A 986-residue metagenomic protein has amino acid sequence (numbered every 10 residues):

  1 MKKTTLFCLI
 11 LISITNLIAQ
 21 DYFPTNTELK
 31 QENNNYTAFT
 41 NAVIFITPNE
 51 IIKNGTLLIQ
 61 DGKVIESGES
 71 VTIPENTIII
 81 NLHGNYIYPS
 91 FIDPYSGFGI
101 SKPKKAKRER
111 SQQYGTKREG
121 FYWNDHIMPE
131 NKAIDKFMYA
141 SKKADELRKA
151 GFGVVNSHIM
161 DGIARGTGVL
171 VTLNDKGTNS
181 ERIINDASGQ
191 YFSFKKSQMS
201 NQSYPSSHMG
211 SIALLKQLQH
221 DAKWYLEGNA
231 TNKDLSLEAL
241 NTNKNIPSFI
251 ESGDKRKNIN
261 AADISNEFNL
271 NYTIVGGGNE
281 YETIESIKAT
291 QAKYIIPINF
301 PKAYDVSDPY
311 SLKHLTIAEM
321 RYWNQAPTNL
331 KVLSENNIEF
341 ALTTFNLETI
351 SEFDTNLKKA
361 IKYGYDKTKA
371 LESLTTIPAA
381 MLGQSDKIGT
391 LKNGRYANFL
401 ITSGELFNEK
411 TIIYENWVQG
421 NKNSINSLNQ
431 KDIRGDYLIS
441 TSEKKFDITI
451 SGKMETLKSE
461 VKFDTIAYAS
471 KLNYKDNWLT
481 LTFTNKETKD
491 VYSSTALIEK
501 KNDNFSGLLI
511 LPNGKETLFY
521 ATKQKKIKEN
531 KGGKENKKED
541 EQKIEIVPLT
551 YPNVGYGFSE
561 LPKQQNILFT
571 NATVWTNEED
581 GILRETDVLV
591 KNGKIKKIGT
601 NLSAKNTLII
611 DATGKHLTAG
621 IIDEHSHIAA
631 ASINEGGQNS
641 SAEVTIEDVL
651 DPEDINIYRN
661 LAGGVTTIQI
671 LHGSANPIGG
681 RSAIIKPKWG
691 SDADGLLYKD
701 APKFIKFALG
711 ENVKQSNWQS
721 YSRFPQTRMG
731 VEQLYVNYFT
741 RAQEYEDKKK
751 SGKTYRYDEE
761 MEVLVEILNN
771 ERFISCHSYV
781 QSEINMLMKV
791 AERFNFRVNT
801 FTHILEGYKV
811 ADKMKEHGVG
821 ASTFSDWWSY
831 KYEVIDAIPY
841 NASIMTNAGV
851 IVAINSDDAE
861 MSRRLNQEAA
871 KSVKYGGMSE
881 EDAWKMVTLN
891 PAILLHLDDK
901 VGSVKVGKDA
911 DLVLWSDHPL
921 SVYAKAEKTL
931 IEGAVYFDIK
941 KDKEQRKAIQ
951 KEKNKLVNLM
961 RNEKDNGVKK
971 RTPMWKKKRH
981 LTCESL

Functional and structural regions predicted by a protein language model:
M1-F23: Bacterial Sec-dependent N-terminal signal peptides
D21-Q31, N35, I44, P48-S90 (+2 more regions): Histidine-rich, glycine-flanked metal-binding segment
N33, N41, P103, S111-Y122 (+8 more regions): His/Asp/Glu-enriched, well-ordered alpha-helical/loop segment that forms or immediately abuts the divalent-metal
N35-F39, I73-I134, K149, S603-E647: Replace "His-x-His-based motif
F39-A42, L428-D447, E455-T465, S470 (+3 more regions): Tryptophan-anchored aromatic micro-motifs
A42-F45, Y396-N429, A572, D909-I949: C-terminal cap of metal-dependent C-N hydrolases
Y95, S440-S442, F446, W478-N553: Beta-sheet ligand-binding and adhesion/scaffold domains
A140-Y281, I412, V418, K453 (+8 more regions): Polyanionic/metal-chelating signatures
